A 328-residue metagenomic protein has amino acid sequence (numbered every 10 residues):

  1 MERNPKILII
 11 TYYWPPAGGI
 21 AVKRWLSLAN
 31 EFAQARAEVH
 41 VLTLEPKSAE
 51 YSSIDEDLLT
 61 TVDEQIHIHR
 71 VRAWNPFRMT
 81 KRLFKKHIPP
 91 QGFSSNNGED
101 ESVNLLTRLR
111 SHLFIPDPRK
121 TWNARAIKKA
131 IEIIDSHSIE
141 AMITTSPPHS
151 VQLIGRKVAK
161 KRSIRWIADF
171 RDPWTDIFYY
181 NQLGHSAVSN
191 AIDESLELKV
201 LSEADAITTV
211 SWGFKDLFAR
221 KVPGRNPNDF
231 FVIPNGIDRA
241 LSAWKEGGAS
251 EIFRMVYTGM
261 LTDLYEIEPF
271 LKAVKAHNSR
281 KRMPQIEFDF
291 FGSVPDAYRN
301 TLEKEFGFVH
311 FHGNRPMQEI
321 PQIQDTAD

Functional and structural regions predicted by a protein language model:
E2-W25, T43-K47: Nucleotide-activated donor-dependent transferases that construct or modify glycoconjugates
A35, S150-L153, K157-K161, W174-T175 (+1 more regions): Membrane-proximal helix-turn-helix segments that form the acceptor-binding/catalytic region of lipid-linked
L44-A124: A conserved catalytic-core segment of Leloir-type glycosyltransferases
E194-D229: A short, active-site helix/loop in glycosyltransferases that binds the activated sugar's phosphate group
D205, D325-D328: Acidic donor-binding loop of glycosyltransferase active sites
G213, I233-G236: Carbohydrate-associated surface elements
G247-Y265, L271-K272: Conserved donor-binding/catalytic core segment of Leloir-type glycosyltransferases
K281-M283, G292, A297-Q324: Nucleotide-activated donor-binding/catalytic signature segment of Leloir-type glycosyltransferases, i.e., the conserved
